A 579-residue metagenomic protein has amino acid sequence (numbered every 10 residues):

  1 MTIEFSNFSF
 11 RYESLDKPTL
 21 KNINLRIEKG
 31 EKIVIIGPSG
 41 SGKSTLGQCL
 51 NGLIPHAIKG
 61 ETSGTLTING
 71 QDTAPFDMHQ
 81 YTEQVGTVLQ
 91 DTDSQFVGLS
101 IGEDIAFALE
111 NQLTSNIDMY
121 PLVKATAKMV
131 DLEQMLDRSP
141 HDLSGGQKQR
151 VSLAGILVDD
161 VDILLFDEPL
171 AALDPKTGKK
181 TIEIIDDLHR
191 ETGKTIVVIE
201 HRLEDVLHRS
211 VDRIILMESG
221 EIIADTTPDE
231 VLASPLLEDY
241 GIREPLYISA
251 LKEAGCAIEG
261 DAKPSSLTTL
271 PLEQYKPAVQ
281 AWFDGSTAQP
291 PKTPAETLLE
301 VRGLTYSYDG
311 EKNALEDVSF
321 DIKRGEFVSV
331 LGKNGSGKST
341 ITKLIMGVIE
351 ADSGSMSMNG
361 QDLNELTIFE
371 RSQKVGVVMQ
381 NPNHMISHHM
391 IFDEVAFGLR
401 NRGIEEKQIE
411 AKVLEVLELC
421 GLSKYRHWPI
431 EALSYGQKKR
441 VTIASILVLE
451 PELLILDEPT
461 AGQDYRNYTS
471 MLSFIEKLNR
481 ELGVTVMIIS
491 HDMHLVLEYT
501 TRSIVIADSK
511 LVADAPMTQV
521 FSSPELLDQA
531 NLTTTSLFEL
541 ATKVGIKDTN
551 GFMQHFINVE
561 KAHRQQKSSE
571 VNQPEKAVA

Functional and structural regions predicted by a protein language model:
I36-P38, L331-K333: The feature captures the beta-strand-to-loop junction immediately N-terminal to the Walker
N51, M346: Helix-to-loop junction immediately C-terminal to a conserved catalytic motif
K59-Q71, G354-D362: Conserved ABC transporter NBD signature motif
I117-M135, K407-Y425: Conserved ABC ATPase "signature" region
S139-L143, Q147, P429-L433: Conserved ABC ATPase signature
L164-D167, L454-D457: Catalytic Walker B motif of ABC-type/P-loop ATPase nucleotide-binding domains
E221-Y247, K510-L537: Conserved beta-strand-loop-alpha-helix hinge in the C-terminal portion of ABC ATPase nucleotide-binding domains
